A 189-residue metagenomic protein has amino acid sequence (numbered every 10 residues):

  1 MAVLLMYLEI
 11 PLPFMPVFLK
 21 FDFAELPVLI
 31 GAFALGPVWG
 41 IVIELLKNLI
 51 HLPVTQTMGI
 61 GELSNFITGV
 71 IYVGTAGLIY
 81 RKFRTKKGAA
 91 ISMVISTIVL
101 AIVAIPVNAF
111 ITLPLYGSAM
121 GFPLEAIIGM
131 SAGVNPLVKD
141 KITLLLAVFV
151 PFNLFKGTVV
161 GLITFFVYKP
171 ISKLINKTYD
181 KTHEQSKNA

Functional and structural regions predicted by a protein language model:
M1-A189: Loop-helix junctions at membrane interfaces
